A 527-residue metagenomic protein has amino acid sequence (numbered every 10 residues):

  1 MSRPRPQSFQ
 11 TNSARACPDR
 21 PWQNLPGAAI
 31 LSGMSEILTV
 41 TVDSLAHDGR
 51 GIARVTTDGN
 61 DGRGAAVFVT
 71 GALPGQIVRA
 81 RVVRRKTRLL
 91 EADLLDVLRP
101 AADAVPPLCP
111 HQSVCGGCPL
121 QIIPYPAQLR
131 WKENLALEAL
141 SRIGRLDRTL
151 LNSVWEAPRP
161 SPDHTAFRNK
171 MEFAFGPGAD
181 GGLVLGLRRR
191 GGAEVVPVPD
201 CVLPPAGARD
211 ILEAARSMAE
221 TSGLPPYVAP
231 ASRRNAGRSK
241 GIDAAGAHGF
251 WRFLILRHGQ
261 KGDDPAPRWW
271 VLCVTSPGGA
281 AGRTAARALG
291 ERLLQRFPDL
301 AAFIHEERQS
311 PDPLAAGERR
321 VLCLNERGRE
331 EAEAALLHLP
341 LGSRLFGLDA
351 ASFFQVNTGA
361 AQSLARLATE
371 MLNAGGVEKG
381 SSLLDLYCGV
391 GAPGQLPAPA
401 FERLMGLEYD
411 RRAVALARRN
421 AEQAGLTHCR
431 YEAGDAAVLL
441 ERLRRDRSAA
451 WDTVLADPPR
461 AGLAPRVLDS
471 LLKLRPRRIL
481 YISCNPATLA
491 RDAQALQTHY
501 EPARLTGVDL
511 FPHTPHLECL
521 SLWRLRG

Functional and structural regions predicted by a protein language model:
R3, P26-H111, R190-G192, Y431 (+1 more regions): Terminal RNA-binding accessory module
R3-F9, R15, W22, P26-E36 (+3 more regions): Rossmann-like S-adenosyl-L-methionine
D43, A166-G178, G182-R189, F253-H258 (+2 more regions): Short beta-strand elements
G75, P204, N357: Short, conserved phosphate/pyrophosphate- and ester-handling motifs at nucleotide-, phospho-/glycolipid
L95-P107, S113-V228, K240, G279: Extended interfacial segments that mediate partner engagement and assembly in macromolecular machines
W155-D163, A229-A244, R252-F253, R257 (+2 more regions): Short, solvent-exposed loop/turn elements at beta->coil junctions and helix N-caps that rim active or binding pockets
E194-R252, G259, T275-I304: Internal alpha/beta scaffold segment
P197, D264-S276, L345-D349: Short, aliphatic-rich beta-strand segments
